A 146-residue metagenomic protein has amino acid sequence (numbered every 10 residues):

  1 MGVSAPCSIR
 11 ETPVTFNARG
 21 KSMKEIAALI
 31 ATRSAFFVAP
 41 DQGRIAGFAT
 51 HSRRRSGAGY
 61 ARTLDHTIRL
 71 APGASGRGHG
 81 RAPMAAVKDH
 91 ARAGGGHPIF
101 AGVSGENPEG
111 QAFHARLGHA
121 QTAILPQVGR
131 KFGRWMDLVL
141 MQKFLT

Functional and structural regions predicted by a protein language model:
G2-R19: Helix-loop element at the rim of GNAT/NAT acetyltransferase active sites that forms part of the acceptor-substrate
T15-G73, M84-A85, H90, F144-L145: Acetyl-CoA-dependent GNAT
T50-R53, F100-V103, A120-D137: Conserved catalytic-core motifs of GNAT/GCN5-like acyltransferases
R62-L64, L117, Q127-T146: C-terminal "cap" of GNAT-fold acetyltransferases
A74, G78: Glycine-rich phosphate-binding loop
H79-M84, P98-G102, E106, L125: A beta-strand edge to alpha-helix "cap/lid" segment located at domain peripheries
A91-V103, F113: Conserved GNAT acetyl-CoA-binding A-motif
